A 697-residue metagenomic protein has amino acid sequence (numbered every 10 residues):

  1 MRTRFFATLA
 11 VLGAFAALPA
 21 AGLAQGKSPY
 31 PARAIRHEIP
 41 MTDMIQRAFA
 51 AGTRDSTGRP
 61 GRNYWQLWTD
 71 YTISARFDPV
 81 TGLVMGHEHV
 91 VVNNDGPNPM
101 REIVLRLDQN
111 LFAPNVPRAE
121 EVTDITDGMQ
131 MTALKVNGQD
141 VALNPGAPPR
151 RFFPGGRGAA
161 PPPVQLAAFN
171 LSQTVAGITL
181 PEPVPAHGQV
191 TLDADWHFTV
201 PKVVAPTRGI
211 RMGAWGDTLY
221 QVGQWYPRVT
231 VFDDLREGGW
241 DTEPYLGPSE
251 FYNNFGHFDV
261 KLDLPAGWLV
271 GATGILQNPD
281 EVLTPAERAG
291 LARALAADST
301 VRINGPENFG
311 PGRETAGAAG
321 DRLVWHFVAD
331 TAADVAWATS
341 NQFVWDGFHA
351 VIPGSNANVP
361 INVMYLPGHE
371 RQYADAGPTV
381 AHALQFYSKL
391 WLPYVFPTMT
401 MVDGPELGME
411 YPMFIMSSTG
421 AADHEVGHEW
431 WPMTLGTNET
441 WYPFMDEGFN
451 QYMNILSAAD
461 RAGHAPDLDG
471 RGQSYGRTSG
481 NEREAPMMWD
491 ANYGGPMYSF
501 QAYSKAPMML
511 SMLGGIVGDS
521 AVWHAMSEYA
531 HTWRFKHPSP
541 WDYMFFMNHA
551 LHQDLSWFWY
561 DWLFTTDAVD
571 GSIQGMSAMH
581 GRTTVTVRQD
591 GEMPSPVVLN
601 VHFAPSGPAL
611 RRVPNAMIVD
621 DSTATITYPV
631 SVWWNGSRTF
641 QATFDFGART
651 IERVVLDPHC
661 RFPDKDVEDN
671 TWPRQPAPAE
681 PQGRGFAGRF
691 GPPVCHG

Functional and structural regions predicted by a protein language model:
R2, R36-A48, T53, W68 (+3 more regions): Hydrophobic alpha-helical and helix-loop surface patches within well-folded domains that function as non-catalytic
A7-P19: Bacterial N-terminal signal peptides
G26-V104, M509: Early extracytoplasmic/domain-onset interaction patches
K27-P31, L83, N93, V122-D217 (+5 more regions): A surface-exposed beta-strand-loop module
M100-G158, D263-W268, H602-N615: Solvent-exposed beta-hairpin/edge-strand motifs
N115-D127, H197-F258, C660-G697: Glycine/proline-rich low-complexity spacer/linker segments in large multi-domain proteins
V229-W240, L246-D423, Q451-Y452: Hydrophobic helix-coil surface modules that form long, contiguous segments used for peptide/substrate interaction
G271-A272, T284, A338, V569-G571 (+1 more regions): Beta-strand-rich binding/interaction modules
